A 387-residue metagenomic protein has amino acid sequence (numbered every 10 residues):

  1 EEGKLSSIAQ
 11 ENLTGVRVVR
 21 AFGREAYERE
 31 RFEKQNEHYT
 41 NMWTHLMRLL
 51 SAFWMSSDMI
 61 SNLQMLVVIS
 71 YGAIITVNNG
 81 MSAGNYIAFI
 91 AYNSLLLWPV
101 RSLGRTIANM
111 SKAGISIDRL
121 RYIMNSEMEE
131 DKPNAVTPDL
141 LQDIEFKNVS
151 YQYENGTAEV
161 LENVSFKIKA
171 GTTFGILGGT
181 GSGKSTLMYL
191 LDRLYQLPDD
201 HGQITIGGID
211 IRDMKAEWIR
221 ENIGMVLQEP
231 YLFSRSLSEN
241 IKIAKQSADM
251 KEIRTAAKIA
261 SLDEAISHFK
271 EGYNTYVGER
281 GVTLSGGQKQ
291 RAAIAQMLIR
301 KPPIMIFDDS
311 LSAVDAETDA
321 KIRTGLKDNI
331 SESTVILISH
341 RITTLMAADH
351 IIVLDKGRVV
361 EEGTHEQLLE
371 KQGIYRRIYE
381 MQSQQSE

Functional and structural regions predicted by a protein language model:
E1-E11, R17-V67, N109-K112, Y122 (+3 more regions): An intracellular "coupling" helix at the cytosolic face of ABC transporter transmembrane type-1 domains
S7, T14, V18-A21, N41 (+11 more regions): Regular, well-ordered alpha-helical segments
V19, F32, S56, T76 (+7 more regions): Residue-level signature of catalytic and energy-coupling elements of molecular machines, predominantly ATP/GTP-dependent
R24, M81, I115, N125 (+3 more regions): Short, conserved catalytic or interaction motifs in soluble domains
H45-R119, I123-M124: Helix-loop-helix
E127-D139: Pre-NBD coupling/linker segments of ABC/ABC-like ATPases
D139-E387: ABC-type nucleotide-binding domain
